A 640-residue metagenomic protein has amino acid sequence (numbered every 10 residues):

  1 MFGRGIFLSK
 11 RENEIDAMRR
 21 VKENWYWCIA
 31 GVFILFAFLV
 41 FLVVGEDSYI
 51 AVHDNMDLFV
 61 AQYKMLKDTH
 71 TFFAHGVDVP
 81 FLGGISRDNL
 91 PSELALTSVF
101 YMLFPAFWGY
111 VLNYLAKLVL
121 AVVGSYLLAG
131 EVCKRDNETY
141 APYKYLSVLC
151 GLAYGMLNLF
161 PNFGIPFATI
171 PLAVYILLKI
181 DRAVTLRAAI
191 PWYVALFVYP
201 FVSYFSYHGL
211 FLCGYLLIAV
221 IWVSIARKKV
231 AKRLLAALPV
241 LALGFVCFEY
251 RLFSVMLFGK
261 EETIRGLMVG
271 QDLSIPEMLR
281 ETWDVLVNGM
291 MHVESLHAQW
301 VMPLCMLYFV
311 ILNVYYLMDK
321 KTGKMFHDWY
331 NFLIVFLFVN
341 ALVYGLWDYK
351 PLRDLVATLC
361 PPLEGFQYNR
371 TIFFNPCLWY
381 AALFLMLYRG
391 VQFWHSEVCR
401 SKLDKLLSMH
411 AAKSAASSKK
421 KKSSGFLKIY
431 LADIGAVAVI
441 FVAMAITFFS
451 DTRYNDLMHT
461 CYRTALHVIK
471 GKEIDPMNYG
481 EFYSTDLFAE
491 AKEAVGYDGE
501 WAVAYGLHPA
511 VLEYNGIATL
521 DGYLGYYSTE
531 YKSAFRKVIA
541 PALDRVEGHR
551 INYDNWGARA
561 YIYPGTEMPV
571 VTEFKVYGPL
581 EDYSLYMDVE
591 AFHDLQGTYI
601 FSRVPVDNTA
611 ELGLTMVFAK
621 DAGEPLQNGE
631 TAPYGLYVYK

Functional and structural regions predicted by a protein language model:
M1-L39: Start-transfer (signal-anchor) and selected internal transmembrane alpha helices of multi-pass inner/ER membrane
A30-V122, G164, A534: Membrane-interface coil-to-helix junctions
V122-V132, T139-D181, T185-I225, A236-F253: Membrane-embedded helix bundles of polyisoprenyl
Y145, R389-D456: Signature aromatic-anchored transmembrane alpha helix within multi-pass, membrane-resident enzymes that catalyze glycan
L157-I165, K324-L403: Membrane-helix boundary/interfacial segments in multi-pass membrane proteins
F248-M318: Periplasmic/ER-lumenal interhelical loops and adjacent helix-loop junctions in multi-pass membrane proteins
V301-F338, D404: Hydrophobic, aromatic-rich transmembrane alpha-helices and their immediate juxtamembrane boundary segments
T452-K640: Extracytoplasmic
